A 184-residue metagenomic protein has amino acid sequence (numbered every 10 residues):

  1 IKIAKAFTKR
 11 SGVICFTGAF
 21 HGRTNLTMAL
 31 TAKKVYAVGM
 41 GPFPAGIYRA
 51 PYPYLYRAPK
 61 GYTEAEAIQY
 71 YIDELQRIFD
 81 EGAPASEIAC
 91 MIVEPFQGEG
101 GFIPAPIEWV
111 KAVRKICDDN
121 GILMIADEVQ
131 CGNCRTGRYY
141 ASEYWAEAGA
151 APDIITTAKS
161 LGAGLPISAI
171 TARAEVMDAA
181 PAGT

Functional and structural regions predicted by a protein language model:
I1-T184: Conserved N-terminal phosphate-binding loop of PLP-dependent enzymes in the Aspartate aminotransferase
